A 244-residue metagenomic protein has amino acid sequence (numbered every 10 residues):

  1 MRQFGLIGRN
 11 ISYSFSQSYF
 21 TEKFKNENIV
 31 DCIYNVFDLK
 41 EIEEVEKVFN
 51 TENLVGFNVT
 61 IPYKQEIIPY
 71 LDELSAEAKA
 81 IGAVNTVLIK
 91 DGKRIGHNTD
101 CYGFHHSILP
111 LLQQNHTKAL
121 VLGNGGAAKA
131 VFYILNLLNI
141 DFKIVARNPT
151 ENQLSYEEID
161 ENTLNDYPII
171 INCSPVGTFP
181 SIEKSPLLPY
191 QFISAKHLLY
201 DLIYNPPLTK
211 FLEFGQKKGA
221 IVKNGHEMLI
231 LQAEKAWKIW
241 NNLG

Functional and structural regions predicted by a protein language model:
R2-L111: Phosphate/diphosphate ligand-binding glycine-rich loop within oxidoreductases
G8, G96-C101, I108, L112 (+2 more regions): Glycine-rich adenosine-cofactor-binding loop
N35, L120, K143, K223: Conserved beta-strand positions in the Rossmann-like core of class I SAM-dependent methyltransferases
K90, L112-K118, I193-A195: Short helix-loop-beta connector
H106, I221-G244: Active-site capping/gating segments
L137-L154: NAD(P)-binding Rossmann-fold cofactor-contacting core
N152-K223: Rossmann-like adenosine-cofactor binding region
